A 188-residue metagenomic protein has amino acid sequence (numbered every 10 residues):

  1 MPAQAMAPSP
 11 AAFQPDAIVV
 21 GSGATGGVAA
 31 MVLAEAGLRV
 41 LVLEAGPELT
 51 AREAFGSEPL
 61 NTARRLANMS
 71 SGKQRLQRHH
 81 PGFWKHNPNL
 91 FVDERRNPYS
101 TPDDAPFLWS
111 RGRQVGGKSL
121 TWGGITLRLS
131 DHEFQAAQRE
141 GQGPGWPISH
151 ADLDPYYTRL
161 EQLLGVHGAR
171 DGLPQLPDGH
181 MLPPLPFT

Functional and structural regions predicted by a protein language model:
M1-A17, E35-G37, T50-A67: Extreme N-terminal leader/targeting segments of oxidoreductases
Q14, V42, Q114-V115, T121: Alpha-helical architecture
P15-V42: N-terminal Rossmann-like FAD-binding beta1-loop-alpha1 element of flavoenzymes
G26, A36, A54, T126-L127 (+1 more regions): Residue-level detector of alpha-helical segments with a strong bias toward transmembrane helices and their helix-loop
G27, L49-T50: Catalytic P-loop NTPase motifs of RecA-like helicase/translocase cores
V32, T50, W122-G123: Generic hydrophobic alpha-helical membrane-span motif
L66-M69, L76-V92, P98-L108, R113-Q114 (+3 more regions): Conserved redox-cofactor binding core of oxidoreductases
